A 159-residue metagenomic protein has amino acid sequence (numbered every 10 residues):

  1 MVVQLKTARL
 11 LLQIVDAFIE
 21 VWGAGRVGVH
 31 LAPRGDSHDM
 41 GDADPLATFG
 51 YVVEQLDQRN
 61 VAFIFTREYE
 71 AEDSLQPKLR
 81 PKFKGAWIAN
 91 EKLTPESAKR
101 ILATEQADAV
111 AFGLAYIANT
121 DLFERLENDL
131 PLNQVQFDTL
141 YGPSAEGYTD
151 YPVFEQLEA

Functional and structural regions predicted by a protein language model:
M1-A159: Flavin-dependent oxidoreductase catalytic cores
